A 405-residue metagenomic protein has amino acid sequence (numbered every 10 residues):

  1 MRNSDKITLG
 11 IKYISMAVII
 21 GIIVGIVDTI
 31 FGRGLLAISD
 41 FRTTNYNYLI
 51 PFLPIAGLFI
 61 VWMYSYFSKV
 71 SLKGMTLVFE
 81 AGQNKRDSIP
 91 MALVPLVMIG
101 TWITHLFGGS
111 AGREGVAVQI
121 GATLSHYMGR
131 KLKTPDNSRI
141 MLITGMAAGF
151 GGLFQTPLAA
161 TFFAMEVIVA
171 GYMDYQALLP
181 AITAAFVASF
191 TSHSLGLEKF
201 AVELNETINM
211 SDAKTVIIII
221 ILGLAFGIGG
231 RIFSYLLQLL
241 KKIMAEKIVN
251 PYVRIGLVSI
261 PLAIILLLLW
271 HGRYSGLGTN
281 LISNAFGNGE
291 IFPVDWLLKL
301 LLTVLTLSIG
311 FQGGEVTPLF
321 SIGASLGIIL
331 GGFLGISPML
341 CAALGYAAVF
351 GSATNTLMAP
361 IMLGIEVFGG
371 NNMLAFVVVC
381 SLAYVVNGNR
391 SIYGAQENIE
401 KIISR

Functional and structural regions predicted by a protein language model:
M1-R405: Alpha-helical transmembrane segments and immediately membrane-proximal extracytoplasmic
